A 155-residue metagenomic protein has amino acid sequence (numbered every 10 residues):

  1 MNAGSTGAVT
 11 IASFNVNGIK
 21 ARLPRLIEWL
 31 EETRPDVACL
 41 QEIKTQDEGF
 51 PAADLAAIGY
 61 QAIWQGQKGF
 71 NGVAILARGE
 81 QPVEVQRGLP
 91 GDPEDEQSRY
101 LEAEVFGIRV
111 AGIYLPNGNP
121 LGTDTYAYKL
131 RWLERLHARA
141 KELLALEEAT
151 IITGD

Functional and structural regions predicted by a protein language model:
M1-A57, Q61-W64, N71-V73: N-terminal, active-site-proximal structural segment of metallo-dependent hydrolase catalytic domains
A8-G18, G107-N119, T153: Active-site-proximal beta-strand elements of phosphoester/diester hydrolases
S13-I19, G88-L89, A127-L130: Short, flexible loop segments at the rims of nucleotide/cofactor-binding pockets, characterized by
I19-A21, D92-D95, E134: Short gly/ser/thr-rich secondary-structure transition/capping motifs
I43-Q46, F50-P120: Structured beta-strand-rich core segments of catalytic domains in phosphoester-bond hydrolases
L115-N119, T123-A127, R131: Membrane-anchoring alpha-helices and their flanking helix-loop junctions
Y126-E147: A long, amphipathic alpha-helix that forms part of the scaffold/cap immediately adjacent to metal-dependent active
E148-D155: Acidic/histidine-rich, metal-coordinating catalytic segments
